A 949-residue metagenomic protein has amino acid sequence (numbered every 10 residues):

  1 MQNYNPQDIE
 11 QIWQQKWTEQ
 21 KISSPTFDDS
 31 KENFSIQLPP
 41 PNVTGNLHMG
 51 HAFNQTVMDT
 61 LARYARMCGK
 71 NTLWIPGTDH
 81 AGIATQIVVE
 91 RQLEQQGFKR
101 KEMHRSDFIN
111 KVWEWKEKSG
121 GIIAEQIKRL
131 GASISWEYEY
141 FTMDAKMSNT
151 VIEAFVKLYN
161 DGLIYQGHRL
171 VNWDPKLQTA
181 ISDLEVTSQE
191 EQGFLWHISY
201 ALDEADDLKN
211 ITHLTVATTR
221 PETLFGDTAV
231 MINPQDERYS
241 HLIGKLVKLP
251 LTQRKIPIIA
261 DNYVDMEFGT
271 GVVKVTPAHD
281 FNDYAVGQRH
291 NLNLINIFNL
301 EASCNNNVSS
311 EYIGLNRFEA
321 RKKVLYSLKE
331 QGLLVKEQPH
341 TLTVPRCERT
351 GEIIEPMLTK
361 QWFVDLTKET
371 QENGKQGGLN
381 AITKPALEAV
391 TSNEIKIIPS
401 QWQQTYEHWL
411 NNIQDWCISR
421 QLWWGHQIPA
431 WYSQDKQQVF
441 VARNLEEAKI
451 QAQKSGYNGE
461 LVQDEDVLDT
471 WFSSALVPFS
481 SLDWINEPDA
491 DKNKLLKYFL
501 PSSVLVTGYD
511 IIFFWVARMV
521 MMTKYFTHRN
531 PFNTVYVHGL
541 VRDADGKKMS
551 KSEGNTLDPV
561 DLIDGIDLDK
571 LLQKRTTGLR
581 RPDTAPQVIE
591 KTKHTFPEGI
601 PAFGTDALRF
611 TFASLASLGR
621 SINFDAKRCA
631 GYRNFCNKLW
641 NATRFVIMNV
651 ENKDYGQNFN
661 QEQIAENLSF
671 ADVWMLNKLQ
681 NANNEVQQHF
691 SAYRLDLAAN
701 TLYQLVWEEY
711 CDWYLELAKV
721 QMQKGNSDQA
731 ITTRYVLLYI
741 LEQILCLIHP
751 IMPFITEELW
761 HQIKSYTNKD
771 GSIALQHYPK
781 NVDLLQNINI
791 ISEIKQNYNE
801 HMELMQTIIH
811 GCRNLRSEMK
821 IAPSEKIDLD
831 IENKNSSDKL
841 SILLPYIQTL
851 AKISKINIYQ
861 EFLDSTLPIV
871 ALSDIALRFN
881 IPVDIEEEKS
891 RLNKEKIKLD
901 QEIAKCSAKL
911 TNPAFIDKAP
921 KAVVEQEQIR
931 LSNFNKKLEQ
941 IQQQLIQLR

Functional and structural regions predicted by a protein language model:
M1-M49, T72, V335, E348 (+2 more regions): Non-catalytic terminal extensions that flank enzyme cores
I9, K209-N210, V216-V275, F281-A285: Protease-associated
I12, K16-Q20, E90-K209, H213 (+11 more regions): Residue patterns forming the tRNA-binding/recognition surfaces of aminoacyl-tRNA synthetases and related DALR
T26-V89, T142, V151, V216-T218 (+5 more regions): N-terminal catalytic cores of NTP/NDP-binding nucleotidyl/phosphoryl-transfer enzymes
K31, P39-P40, L73-Q86, E139-M147 (+3 more regions): Short, solvent-exposed turn/loop segments enriched in Gly/Ser/Thr/Pro and often Arg
R63-N71, Q92-E102, E125, R129-I134 (+17 more regions): Secondary-structure transition/capping motifs at alpha-helix termini and the adjoining loop/turn into the next element
H197, H408-F472, L476, Y525-T605 (+1 more regions): Feature 926 captures the class I aminoacyl-tRNA synthetase adenylation module centered on the KMSKS loop
Q253-I259, D466-L500, E708, D712-L715: Active-site-adjacent "gating/activation" loops or surface patches in catalytic cores
